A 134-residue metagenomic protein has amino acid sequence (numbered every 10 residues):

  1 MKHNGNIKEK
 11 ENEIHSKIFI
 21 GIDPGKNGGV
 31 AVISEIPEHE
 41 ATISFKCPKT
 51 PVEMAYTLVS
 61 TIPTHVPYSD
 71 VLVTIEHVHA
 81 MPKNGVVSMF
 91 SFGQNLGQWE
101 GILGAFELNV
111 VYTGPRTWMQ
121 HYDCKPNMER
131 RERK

Functional and structural regions predicted by a protein language model:
K2-K134: Phosphate- and other anionic-substrate recognition elements at nucleic-acid/protein interfaces
